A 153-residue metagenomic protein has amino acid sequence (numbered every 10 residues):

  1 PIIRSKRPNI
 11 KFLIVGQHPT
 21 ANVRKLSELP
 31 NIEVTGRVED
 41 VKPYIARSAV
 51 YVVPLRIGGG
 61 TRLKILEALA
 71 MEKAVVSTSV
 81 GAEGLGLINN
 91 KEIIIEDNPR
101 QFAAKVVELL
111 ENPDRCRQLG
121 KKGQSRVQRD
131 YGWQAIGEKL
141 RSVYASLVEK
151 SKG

Functional and structural regions predicted by a protein language model:
R7, K11-P43: Nucleotide-activated donor-binding/catalytic signature segment of Leloir-type glycosyltransferases, i.e., the conserved
A21-V23, V41-K42, G59-R62, G81-G86: Short glycine/proline-enriched, acidic/aromatic patches that form the donor-sugar handling elements
E39, I57-G58, A74, V80-E83 (+1 more regions): Flexible glycine-rich beta->alpha loop in the catalytic core of nucleotide-sugar glycosyltransferases
A46-G60, M71-A74: Acidic donor-binding loop of glycosyltransferase active sites
K64-E67, A74-T78: Short hydrophobic beta-strand element within catalytic cores of glycosyltransferases and related nucleotide-activated
S79-I95: Short acidic/histidine- and often glycine-rich active-site loop of Leloir-type glycosyltransferases that engages
I93-R100, E108-P113: Conserved acidic donor-binding segment of nucleotide-sugar-dependent glycosyltransferases
R115-D130, I136-S142: A short, well-ordered alpha-helix in the C-terminal region of glycosyltransferases
